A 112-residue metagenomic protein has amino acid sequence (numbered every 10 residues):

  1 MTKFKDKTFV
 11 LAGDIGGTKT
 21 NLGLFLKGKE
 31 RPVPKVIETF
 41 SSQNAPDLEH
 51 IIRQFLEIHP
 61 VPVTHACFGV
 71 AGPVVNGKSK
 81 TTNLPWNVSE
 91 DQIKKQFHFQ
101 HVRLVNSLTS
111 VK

Functional and structural regions predicted by a protein language model:
M1-K5, R53, L104-K112: Conserved phosphate-binding catalytic cores of ATP/NTP-utilizing and phosphoryl-transfer enzymes
M1-T8, W86-V88: Short N-terminal signal/transit or membrane-insertion segments and the immediately adjacent low-complexity/disordered
T2-K3, I58-P60: Glycine-rich helix-loop-beta junction characteristic of Rossmann-like nucleotide cofactor-binding loops
K5-Q54: Short glycine-rich, Thr/Ser-proximal phosphate-binding strand/loop in the N-terminal lobe of ATP-dependent enzymes
H59-K112: Short beta-strand-loop/turn "lid" adjacent to the catalytic site in phosphate-handling enzymes
